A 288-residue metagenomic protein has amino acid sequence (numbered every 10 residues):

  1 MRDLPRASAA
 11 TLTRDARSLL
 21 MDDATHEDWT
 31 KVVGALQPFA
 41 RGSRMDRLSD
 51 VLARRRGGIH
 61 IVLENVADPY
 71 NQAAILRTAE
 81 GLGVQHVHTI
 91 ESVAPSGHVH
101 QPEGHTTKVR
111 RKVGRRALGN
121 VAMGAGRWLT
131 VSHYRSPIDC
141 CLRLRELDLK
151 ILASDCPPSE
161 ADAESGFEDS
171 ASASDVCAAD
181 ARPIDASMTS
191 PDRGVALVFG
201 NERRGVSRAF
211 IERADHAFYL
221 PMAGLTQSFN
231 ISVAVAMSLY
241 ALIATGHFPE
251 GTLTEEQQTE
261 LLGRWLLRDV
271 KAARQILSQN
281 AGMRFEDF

Functional and structural regions predicted by a protein language model:
M1-F288: Post-transcriptional modification and biogenesis factors for structured RNAs of the translation apparatus
